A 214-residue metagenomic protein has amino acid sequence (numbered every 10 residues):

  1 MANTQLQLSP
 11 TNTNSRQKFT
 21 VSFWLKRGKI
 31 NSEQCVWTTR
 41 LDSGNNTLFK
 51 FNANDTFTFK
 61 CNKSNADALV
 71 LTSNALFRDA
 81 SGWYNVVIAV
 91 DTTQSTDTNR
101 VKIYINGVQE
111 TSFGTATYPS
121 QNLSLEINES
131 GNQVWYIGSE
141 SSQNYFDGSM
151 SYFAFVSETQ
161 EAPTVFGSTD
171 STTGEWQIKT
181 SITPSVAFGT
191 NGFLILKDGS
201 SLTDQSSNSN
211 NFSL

Functional and structural regions predicted by a protein language model:
M1-K18, A68-R78, E140-S142, I178-V186: Short surface loop/edge beta-strand patches of beta-sandwich-type extracellular domains that form ligand-contact sites
M1-T4, S95-D97, T111-Y118, S149-L214: Extended recognition patches within non-cytosolic domains
N3-K60, Q94-D97, E161-T164: Extracellular glycan-recognition modules
Q7-S9, T38-R40, L48-N52, T58-N62 (+7 more regions): Beta-strand-rich, repetitive solenoid scaffolds
V21-K29, V86-I88, I137, M150-A154 (+2 more regions): Short hydrophobic/aromatic patches on beta-strands that form ligand-binding or substrate-lining surfaces
F23, S81-T92, I103: Short tryptophan-centered beta-strand motifs in secreted/extracellular beta-sheet-rich domains of glycan-recognition
K26-S32, D42-S43, K63-N65, D91-S95 (+4 more regions): Acidic glycine-/aspartate-rich tracts in secreted/extracellular proteins
L125-M150: Extracellular glycan-interaction patches encoded by glycine-rich segments
